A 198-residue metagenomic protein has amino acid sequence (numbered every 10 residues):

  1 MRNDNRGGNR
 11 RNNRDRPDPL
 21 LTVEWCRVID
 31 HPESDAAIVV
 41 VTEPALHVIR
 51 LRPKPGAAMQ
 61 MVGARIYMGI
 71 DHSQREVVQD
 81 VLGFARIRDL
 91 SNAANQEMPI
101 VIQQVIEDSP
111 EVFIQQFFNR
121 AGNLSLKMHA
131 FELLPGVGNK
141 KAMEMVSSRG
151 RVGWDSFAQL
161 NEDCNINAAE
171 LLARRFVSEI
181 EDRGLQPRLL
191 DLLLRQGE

Functional and structural regions predicted by a protein language model:
M1-I106: Structure-specific DNA junction-binding interface
V105-L133, M143-E198: C-terminal extensions
G138-N139: Small-residue hinge/turn detector
